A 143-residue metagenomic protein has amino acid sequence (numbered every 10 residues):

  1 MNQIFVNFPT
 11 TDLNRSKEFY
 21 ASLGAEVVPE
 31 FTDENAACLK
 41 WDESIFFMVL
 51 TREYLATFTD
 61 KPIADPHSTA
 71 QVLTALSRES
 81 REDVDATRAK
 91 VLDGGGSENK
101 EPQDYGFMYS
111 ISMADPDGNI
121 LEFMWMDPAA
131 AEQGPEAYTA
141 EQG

Functional and structural regions predicted by a protein language model:
M1-K17, Q71-L76, D127-G143: N-terminal beta-strand motif that seeds the catalytic metal site of vicinal oxygen chelate
N2, N7-A56: Core segments of cupin and vicinal oxygen chelate
Q3-T11, L39-K40, K61-K90, Y109-A114: Vicinal oxygen chelate
S16, Y20, V84, V91: Hydrophobic pocket/interface hotspot
L23-E30, E79, K100-Q103: Short linear motifs in intrinsically disordered
F46, Q71, I120: A residue-level signal for beta-strand positions that form part of recognition/binding surfaces within mature
L55-P62, A131-Q133: A short, acidic/glycine-rich surface segment
R88-G143: Vicinal oxygen chelate
